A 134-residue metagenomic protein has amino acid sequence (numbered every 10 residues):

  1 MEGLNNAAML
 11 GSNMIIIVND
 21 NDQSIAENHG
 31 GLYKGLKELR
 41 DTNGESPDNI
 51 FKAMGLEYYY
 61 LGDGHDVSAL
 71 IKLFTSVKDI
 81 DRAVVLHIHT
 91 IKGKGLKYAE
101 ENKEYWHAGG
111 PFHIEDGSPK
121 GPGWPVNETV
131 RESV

Functional and structural regions predicted by a protein language model:
M1-S133: Glycine-rich ThDP/TPP pyrophosphate-binding loop and its adjacent helix/strand module within ThDP-dependent enzymes
